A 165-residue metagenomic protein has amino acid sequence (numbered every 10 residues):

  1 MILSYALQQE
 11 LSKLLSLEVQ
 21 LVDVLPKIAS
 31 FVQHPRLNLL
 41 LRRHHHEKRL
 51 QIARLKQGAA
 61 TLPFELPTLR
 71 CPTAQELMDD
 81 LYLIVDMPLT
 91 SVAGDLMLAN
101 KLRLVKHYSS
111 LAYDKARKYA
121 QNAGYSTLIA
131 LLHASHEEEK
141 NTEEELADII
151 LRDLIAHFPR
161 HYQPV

Functional and structural regions predicted by a protein language model:
M1, R49, D79-L83, E137-K140 (+1 more regions): Small-residue-biased structural context
M1-Q8, Q33, Q57-F64, V92-M97: Short, charged, low-complexity loops and linkers
L3-S12, H34-A53, L98-V105, S126-K140: Alpha-helical scaffold segments that form or flank carboxylate-/histidine-based iron centers
L7-A29, T73-A123, L131: Acidic/histidine-rich alpha-helical segments that form the ligand environment of transition-metal centers
P26-Q33, K56, P63, R117-Q121 (+1 more regions): A structural signal for long alpha-helical coiled-coils and helix-turn connectors that form the cytosolic signaling
R36-L77, L146-I149: Conserved alpha-helical segments that form or flank metal/cofactor-binding pockets of metalloenzymes
L98-V165: Preference for long, well-ordered alpha-helical segments
